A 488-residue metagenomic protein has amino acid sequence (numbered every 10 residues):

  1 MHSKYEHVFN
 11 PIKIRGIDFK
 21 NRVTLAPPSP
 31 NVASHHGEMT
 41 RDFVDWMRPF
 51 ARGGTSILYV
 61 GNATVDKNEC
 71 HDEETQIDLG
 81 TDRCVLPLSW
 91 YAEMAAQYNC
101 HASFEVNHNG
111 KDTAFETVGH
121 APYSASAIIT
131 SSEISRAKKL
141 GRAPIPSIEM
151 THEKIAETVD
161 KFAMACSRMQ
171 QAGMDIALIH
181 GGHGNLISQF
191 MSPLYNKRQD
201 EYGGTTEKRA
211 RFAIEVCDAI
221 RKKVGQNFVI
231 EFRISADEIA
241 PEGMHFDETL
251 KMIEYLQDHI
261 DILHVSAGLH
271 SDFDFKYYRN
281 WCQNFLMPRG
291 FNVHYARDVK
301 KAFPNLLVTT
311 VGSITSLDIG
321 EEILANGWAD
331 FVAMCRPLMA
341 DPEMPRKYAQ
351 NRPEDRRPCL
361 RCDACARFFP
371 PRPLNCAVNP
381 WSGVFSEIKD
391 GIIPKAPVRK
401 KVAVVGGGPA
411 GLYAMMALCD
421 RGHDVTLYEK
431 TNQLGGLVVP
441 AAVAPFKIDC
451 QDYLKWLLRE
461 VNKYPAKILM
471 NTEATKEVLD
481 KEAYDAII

Functional and structural regions predicted by a protein language model:
M1-V405, P409, Y413-V425, Q433: Flavin-dependent oxidoreductase catalytic cores
S124-S126, P465, E482-D485: Residue-level detector of intrinsically disordered, flexible termini and proteolytic processing junctions
E201, L437, V478: Conserved beta-strand positions that form and line the central face of beta-propeller blades
Q257, N326, V461, L479-E482: A short, aliphatic-rich alpha-helical micro-motif
W281-P288, N292-A296, P445-C450, L454-K455 (+2 more regions): Glycine-rich, anion-gripping cofactor-binding loops and their flanking helix/strand elements in enzyme active sites
V404-K467: Beta1-alpha1 glycine-rich phosphate/pyrophosphate-binding loop at the start of Rossmann-like nucleotide-binding domains
Y428, Y484-I488: Short hydrophobic core segments
L469-E482: A conserved short coil-to-beta-strand element within the FAD-binding core of flavoproteins
